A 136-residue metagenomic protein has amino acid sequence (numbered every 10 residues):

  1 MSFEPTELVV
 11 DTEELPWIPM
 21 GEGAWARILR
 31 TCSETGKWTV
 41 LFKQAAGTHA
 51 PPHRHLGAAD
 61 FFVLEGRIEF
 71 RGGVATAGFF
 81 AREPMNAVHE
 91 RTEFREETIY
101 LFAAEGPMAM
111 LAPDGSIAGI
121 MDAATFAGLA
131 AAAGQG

Functional and structural regions predicted by a protein language model:
M1-T35, S116-G136: A short, N-terminal "cap"/entry segment at the start of jelly-roll beta-barrel domains of the cupin/DSBH fold
W25, G57-A59, E96: Residues that flank catalytic or metal-binding motifs in active/ligand-binding sites
I28-H55, P84-V88: Conserved short histidine dyad/triad with adjacent acidic residue
L41-Q44, V63-G66, R91, L101-F102: Short, well-ordered beta-strand segments in beta-rich or mixed alpha/beta enzyme and ligand-binding folds
A46, H55-R71: Glycine- and acidic-residue-biased ligand/ion/polar-headgroup-sensing regions
V74, M85-D114: Ligand-binding loop in jelly-roll beta-barrel domains
